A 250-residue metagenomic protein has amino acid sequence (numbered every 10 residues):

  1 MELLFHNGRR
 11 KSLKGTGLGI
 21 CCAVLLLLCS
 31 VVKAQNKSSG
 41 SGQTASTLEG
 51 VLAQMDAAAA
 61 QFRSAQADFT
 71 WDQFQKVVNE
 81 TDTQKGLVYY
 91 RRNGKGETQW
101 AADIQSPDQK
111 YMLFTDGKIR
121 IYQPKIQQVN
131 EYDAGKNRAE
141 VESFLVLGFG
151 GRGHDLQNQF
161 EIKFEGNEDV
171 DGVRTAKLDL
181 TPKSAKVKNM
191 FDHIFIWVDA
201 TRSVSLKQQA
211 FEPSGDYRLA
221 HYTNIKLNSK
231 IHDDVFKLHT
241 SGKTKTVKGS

Functional and structural regions predicted by a protein language model:
M1-K14: N-terminal secretory signal peptides that target proteins for export/translocation
G17-C29: Bacterial N-terminal signal peptides
A34, N130-Y132, E140, L145-F149 (+2 more regions): Gly/Pro-enriched, hydrophobic low-complexity segments that function as extracytoplasmic propeptides/linkers
Q35-S46: Cleaved targeting-peptide boundary
L48-I121: N-terminal mature ectodomain segment of secretory-pathway/periplasmic proteins
R63-A65, Q84-G86, T98, D108-K110 (+6 more regions): Envelope-exposed proteins and targeting segments
W71, Y122-K125, Q209-E212: Beta-turn initiation residues at beta-strand->coil junctions
M112-E131, R152-Q159: Mid-length scaffold segments of soluble, non-membrane domains
